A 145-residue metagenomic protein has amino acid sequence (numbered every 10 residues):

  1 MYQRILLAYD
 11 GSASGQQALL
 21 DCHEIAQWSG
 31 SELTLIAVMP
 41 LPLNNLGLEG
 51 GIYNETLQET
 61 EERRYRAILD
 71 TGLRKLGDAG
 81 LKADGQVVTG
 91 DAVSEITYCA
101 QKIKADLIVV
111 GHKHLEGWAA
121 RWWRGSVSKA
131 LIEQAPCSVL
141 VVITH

Functional and structural regions predicted by a protein language model:
Q3-I52: Small/aliphatic-rich secondary-structure junction motif
T34, D84, L140: Conserved beta-strand positions in the Rossmann-like core of class I SAM-dependent methyltransferases
G51-N54, K102-K104, S126-S128: Short, hinge-like loop/turn segments at secondary-structure boundaries
Y53-A67: A short acidic, glycine-rich active-site loop that binds or catalyzes chemistry on phosphate/adenosine moieties
R74-I108: Structural beta-alpha unit
V110-E133: Glycine-rich, Arg-bearing micro-motifs that act as flexible, cationic patches
C137-H145: Short, flexible loop segments at boundaries between secondary-structure elements
